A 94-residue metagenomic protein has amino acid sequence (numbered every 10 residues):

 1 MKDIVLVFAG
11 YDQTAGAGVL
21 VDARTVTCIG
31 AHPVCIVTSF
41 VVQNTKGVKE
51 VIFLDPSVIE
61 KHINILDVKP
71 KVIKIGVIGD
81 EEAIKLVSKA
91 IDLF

Functional and structural regions predicted by a protein language model:
M1-L6: Extreme N-terminal starter segment of soluble prokaryotic enzymes
F8-A9, I36-S39, G76-I78: Short beta-strand segments
A9-G10, E50: Short, contiguous strand/loop micro-motifs
Y11-A31: N-terminal basic/disordered segments at the start of proteins
Q13, V41, E81: Surface-exposed, flexible loop/turn segments at secondary-structure boundaries
C28-V42: N-terminal glycine-rich anion-binding loops that anchor highly charged ligand groups
N44-F94: Ribokinase/PfkB-type carbohydrate-kinase core domain
